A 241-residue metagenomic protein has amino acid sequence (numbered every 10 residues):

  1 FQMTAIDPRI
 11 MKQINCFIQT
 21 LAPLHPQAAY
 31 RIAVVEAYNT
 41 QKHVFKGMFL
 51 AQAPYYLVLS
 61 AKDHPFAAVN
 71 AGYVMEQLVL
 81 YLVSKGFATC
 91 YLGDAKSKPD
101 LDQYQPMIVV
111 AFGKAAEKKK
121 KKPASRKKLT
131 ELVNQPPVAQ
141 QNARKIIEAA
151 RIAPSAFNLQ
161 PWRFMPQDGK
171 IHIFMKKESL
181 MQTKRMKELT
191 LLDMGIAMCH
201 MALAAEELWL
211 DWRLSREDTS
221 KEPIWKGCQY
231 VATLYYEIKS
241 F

Functional and structural regions predicted by a protein language model:
F1-F241: Acidic, surface-exposed loops and disordered segments
